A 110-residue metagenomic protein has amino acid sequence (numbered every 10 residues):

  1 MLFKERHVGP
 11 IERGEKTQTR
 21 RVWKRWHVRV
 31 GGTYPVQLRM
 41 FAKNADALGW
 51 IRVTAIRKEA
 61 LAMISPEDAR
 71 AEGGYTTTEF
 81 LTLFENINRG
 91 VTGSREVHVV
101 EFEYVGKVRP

Functional and structural regions predicted by a protein language model:
M1-P110: Structured alpha/beta reader/binder surfaces that contact nucleic acids or chromatin modification marks
